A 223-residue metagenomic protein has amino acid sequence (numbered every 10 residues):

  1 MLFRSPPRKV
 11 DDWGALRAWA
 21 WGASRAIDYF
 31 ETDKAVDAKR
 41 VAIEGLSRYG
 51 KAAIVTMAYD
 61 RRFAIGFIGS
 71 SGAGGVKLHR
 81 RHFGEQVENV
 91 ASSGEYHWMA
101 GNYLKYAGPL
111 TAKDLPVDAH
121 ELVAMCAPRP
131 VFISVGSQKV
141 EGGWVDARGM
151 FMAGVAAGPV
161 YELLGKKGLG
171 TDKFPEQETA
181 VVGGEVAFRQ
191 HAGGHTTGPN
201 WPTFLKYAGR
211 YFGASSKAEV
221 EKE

Functional and structural regions predicted by a protein language model:
M1-T32, G72-R81: Cap/lid segment of the alpha/beta-hydrolase catalytic domain
A15, S47-K51: Active-site loop->helix "elbow" adjoining a glycine-rich segment at hydrolase catalytic centers
A23, E31, G50-R61: Short glycine-enriched nucleophile-adjacent loop and the immediately C-terminal alpha-helix near the catalytic center
A35-S47: Alpha/beta-hydrolase fold nucleophile elbow
I65-L122, D146-K173: Mobile cap/lid helix-loop segments that gate and shape the active-site cleft of serine hydrolases
M125-V131, V181-V186: Short, proline-enriched alpha-helix->beta-strand connector loops that line the catalytic pocket of alpha/beta-hydrolase
A127-A147, Q190-G194: Conserved strand-to-loop "acid loop" that flanks and positions the catalytic carboxylate
A153-E223: C-terminal catalytic histidine-bearing segment of alpha/beta-hydrolase fold enzymes
